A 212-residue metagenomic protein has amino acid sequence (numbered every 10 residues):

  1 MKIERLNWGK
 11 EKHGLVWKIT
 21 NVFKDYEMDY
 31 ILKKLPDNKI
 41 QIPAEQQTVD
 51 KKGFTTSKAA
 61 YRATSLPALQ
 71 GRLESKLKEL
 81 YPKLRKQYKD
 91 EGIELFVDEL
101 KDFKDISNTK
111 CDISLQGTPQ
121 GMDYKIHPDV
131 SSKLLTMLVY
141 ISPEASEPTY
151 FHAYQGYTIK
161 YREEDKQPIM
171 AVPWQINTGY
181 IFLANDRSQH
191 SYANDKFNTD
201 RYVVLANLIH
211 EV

Functional and structural regions predicted by a protein language model:
M1-K2, D200: The identity of the second residue at the extreme N-terminus of proteins
K2-F96: Non-heme Fe(II)/2-oxoglutarate
I93-V212: Catalytic core of non-heme Fe(II) oxygenases with the double-stranded beta-helix
